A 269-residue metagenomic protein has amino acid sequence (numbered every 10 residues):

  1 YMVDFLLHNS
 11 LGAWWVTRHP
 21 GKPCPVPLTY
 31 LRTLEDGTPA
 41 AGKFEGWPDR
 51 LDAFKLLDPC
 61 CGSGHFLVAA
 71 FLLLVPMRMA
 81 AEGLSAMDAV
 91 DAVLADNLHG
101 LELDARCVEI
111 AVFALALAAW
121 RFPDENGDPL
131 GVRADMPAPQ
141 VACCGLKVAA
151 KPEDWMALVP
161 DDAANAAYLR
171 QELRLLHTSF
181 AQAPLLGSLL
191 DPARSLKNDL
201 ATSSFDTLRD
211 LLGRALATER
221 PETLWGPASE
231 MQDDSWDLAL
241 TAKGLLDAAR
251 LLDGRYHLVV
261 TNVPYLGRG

Functional and structural regions predicted by a protein language model:
M2-G269: SAM-dependent methyltransferase catalytic region
